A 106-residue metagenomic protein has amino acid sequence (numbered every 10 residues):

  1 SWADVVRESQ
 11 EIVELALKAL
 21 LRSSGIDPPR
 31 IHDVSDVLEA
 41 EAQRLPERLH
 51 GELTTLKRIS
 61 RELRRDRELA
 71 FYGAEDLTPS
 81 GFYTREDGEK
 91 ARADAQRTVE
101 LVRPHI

Functional and structural regions predicted by a protein language model:
S1-I106: Terminal alpha-helical segments
